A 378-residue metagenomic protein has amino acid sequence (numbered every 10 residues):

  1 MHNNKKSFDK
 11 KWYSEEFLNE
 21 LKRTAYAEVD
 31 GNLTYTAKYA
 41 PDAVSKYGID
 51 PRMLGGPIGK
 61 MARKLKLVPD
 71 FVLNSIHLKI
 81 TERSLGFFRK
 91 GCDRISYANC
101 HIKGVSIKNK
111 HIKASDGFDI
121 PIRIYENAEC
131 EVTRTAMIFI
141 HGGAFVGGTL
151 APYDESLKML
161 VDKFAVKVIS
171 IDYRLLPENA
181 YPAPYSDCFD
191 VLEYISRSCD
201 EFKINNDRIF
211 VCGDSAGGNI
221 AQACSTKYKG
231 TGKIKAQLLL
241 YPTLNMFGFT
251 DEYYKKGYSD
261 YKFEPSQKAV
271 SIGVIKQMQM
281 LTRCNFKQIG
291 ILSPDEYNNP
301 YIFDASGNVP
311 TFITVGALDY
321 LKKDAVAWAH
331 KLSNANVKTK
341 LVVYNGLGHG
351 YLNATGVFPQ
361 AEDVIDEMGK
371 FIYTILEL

Functional and structural regions predicted by a protein language model:
M1, G86, Y97-H101, G213 (+1 more regions): Intrinsic structural disorder
H2-P41, S45-I49, M53, S106-L378: Alpha/beta-hydrolase superfamily serine-hydrolase fold, recognizing
M53-H111: An N-terminal hydrophobic leader/cap segment in hydrolases
